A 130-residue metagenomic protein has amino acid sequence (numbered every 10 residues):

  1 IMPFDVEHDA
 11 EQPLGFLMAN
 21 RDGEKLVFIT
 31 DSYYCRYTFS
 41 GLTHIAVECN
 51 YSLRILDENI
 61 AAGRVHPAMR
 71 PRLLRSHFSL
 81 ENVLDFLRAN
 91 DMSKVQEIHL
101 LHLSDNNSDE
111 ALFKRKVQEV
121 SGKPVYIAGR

Functional and structural regions predicted by a protein language model:
I1-H44: Core dinuclear metal-dependent hydrolase active-site scaffold
F39-G129: Cap/insert and terminal regions of metallo-dependent hydrolase folds
